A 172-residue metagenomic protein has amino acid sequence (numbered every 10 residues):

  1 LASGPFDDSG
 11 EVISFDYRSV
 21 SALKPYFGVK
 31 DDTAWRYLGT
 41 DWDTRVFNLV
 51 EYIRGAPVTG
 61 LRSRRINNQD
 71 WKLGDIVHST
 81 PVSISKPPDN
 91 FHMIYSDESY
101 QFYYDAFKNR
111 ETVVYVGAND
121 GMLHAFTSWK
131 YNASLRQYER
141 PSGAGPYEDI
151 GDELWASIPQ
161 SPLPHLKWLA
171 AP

Functional and structural regions predicted by a protein language model:
L1-P172: A fold-level detector for beta-propeller and closely related beta-sheet-rich head/sensor domains
